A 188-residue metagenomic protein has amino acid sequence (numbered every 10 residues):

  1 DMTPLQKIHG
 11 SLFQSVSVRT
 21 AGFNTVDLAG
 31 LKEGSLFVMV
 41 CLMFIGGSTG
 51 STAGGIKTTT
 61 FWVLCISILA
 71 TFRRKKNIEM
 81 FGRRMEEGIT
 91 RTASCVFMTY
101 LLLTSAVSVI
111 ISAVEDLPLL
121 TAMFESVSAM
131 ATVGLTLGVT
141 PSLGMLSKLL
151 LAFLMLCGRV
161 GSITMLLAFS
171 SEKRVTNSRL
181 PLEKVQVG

Functional and structural regions predicted by a protein language model:
D1-G188: Membrane-proximal intracellular helices of multi-pass ion channels
